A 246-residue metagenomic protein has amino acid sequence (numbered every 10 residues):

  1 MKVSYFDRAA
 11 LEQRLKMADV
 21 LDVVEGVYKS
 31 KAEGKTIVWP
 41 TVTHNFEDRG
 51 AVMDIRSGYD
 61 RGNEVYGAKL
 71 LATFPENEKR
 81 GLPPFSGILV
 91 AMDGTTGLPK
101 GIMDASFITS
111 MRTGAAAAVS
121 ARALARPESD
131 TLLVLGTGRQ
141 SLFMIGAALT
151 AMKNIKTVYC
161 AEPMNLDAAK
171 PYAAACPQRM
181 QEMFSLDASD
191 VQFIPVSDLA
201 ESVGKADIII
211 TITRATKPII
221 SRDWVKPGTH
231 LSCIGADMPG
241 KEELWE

Functional and structural regions predicted by a protein language model:
M1-S110, A116-A118, A125-E128: N-terminal ligand-binding/catalytic initiation module
A117, E128-M152, A161-D167: Glycine-rich adenosine-cofactor-binding loop
L124-T131, N154, K226-P227: Short helix-loop-beta connector
A151-L186: NAD(P)-binding Rossmann-fold cofactor-contacting core
S189-A206, R222-D223: Short acidic low-complexity segments
T213-A215, G235-A236: Short glycine-/small-residue-rich Rossmann-like dinucleotide-binding loops
K217-I219, P239-G240: Short glycine-rich, flexible loops that bind phosphorylated cofactors or substrates
W224-H230, I234-E246: Rossmann-fold NAD(P)-binding glycine/threonine-rich loop
